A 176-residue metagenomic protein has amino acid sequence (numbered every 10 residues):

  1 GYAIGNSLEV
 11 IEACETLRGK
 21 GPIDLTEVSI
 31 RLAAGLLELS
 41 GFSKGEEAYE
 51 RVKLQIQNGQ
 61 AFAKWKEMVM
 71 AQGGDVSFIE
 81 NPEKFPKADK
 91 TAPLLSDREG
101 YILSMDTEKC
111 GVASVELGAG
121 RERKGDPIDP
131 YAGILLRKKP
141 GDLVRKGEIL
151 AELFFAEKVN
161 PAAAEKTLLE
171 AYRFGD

Functional and structural regions predicted by a protein language model:
G1-D176: Well-ordered secondary-structure scaffolds
